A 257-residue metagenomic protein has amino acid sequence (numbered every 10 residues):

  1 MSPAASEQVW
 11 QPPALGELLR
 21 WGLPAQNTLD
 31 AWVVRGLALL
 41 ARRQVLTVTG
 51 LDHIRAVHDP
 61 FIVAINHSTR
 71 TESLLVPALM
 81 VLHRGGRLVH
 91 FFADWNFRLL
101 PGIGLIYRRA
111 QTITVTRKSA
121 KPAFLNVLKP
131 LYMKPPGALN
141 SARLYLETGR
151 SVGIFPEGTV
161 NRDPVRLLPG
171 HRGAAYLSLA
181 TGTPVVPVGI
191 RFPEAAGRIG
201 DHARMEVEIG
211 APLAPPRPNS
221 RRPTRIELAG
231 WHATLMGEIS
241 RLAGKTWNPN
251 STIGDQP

Functional and structural regions predicted by a protein language model:
S2-L15, L19-G22, F124-P257: Non-catalytic C-terminal accessory region of glycerolipid acyltransferases and related lyso-lipid remodeling enzymes
G16-E17, V57-L131: Catalytic core of membrane glycerolipid acyltransferases/transacylases, capturing the structured, soluble-facing
L18-W32: Helix-enriched interaction subdomains in cytosolic or periplasmic regions, typified by TIR/SEFIR signaling/NADase cores
L29, A56, N66-T69, P135 (+2 more regions): Aromatic-acidic/polar surface patches that form glycan- and anion
D30-L40, K121, L125-M133: Acidic/glycine-enriched edge-of-secondary-structure segments
R35-T69: Helix-to-loop junction immediately C-terminal to a conserved catalytic motif
V48-L51, L100, P136-L139: Structural motif corresponding to alpha-helix initiation and N-cap regions
